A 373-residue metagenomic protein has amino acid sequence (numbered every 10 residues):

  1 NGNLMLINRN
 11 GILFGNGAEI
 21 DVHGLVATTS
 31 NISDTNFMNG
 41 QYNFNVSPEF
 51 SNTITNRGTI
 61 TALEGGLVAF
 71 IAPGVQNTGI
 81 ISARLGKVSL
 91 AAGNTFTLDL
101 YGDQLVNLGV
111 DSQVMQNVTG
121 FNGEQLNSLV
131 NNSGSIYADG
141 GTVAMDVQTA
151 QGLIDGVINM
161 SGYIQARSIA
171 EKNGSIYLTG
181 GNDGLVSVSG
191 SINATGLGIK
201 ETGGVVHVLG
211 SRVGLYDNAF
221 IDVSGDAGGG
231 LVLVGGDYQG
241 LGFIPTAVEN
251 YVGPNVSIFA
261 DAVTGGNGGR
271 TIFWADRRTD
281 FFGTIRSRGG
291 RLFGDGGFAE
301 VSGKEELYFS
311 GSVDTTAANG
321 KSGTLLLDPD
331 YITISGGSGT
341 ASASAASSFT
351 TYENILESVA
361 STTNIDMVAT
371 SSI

Functional and structural regions predicted by a protein language model:
N1-I373: Extracellular and secretory-pathway beta-repeat/beta-biased strand scaffolds
